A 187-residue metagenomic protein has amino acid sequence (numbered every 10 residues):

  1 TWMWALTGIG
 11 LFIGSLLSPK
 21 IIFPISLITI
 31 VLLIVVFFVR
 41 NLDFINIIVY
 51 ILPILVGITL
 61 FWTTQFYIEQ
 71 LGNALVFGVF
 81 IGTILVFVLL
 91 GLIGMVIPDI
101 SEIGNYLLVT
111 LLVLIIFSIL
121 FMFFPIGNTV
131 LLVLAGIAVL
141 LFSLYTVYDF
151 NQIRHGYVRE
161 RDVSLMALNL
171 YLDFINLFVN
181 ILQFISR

Functional and structural regions predicted by a protein language model:
T1-R187: A hydrophobic alpha-helical transmembrane-helix feature that marks the membrane cores and membrane-interface segments
